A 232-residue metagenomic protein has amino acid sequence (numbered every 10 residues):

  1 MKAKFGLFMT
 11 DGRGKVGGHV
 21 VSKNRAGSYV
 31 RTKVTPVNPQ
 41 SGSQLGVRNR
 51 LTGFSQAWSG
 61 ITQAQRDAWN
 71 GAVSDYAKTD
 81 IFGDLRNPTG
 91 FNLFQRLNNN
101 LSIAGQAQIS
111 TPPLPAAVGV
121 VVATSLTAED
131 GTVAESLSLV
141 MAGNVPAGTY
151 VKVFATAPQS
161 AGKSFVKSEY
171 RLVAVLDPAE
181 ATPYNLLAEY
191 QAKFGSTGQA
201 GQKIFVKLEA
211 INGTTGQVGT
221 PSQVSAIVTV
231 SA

Functional and structural regions predicted by a protein language model:
M1-V122: Long, polar/Ser/Thr-enriched low-complexity segments that form simple helices or flexible linkers at protein ends
A77-A232: Charged linear interaction tracts used for macromolecular binding and regulation
